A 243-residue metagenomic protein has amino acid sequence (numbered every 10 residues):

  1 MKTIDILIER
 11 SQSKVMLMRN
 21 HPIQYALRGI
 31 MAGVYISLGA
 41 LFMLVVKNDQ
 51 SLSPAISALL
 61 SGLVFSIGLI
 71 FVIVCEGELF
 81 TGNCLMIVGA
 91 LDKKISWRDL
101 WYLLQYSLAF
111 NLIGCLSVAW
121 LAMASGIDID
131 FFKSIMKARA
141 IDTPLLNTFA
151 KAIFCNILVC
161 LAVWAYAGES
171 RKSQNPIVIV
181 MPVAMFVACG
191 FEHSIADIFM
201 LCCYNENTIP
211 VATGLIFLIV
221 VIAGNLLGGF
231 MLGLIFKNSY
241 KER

Functional and structural regions predicted by a protein language model:
M1-R243: Alpha-helical transmembrane segments and their helix-helix packing motifs
